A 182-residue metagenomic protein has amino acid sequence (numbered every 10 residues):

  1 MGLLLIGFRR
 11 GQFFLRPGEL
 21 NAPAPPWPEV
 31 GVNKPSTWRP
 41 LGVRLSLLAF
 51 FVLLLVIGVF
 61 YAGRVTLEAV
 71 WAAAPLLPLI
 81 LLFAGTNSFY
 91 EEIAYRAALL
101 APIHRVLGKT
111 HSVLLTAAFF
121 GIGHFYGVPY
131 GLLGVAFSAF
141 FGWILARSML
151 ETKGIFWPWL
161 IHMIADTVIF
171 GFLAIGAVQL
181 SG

Functional and structural regions predicted by a protein language model:
M1, L77-L81, A94, A136-F140 (+1 more regions): Membrane-embedded alpha-helical segments of multi-pass membrane proteins, especially the transmembrane helices
G2-N87, Q179-G182: Juxtamembrane helix-loop-helix connectors linking adjacent transmembrane helices in multi-pass membrane enzymes
F8, G85, A94, A98 (+1 more regions): Transmembrane alpha-helix boundary/anchor motif
R10, T66, A94, A98 (+5 more regions): Membrane-interfacial segments
E19-W38, F89-L115, L150-G154: Membrane-interface helix/loop boundary segments of multi-pass membrane proteins
V70-P78, I93-A101, F120-Y126: Short juxtamembrane and helix-loop transition motifs at transmembrane-helix boundaries in membrane proteins
A84-N87, H124-P129: Transmembrane alpha-helix interface/packing and boundary motifs in multi-pass membrane proteins, characterized by
T110-G123, Y130-G182: Functionally important transmembrane alpha-helices
